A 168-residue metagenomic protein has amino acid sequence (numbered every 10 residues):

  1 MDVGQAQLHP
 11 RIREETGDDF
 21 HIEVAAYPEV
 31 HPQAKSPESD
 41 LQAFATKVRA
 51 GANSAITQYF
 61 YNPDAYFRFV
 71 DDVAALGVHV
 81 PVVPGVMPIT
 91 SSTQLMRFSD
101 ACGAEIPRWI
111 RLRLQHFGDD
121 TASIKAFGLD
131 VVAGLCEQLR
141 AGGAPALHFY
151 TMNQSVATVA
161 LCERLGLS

Functional and structural regions predicted by a protein language model:
M1-T16, A34-S39, Y59-A74, Q154-A160 (+1 more regions): Active-site-adjacent beta->alpha loops and helix N-cap segments on the catalytic face of soluble alpha/beta enzymes
V3-D19, E23-P28, Q33, A75-L129 (+2 more regions): Active-site pocket-lining/capping segments in soluble small-molecule metabolic enzymes
K35-T46, G128-Q138: Short, acidic/polar
K47, G51, P84, L147: Conserved, mostly hydrophobic/aromatic
G51, V78-H79, G143: Short loop/turn motifs at secondary-structure junctions
N53-N62, A126-G128, H148-T151: Catalytic beta/alpha-barrel core
R140-A157: Charge-patterned, long linear interaction tracts outside catalytic cores
